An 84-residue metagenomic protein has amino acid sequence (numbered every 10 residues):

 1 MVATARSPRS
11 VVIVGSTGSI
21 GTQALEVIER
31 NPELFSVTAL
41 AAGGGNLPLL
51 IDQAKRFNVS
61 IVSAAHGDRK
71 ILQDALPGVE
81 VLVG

Functional and structural regions predicted by a protein language model:
V2-I61: N-terminal Rossmann-like dinucleotide-binding module
D52-Q53, I71-L76: Short, aromatic/basic amphipathic alpha-helical patches
S60-S63, V79: Short N-terminal micro-motifs specific to bacterial/archaeal maturation and metal-cluster initiation sites
A65-K70: Short, polar loop motifs at secondary-structure junctions
D74-G84: A structured beta-alpha segment of the ubiquitous adenosine-cofactor-binding alpha/beta core
